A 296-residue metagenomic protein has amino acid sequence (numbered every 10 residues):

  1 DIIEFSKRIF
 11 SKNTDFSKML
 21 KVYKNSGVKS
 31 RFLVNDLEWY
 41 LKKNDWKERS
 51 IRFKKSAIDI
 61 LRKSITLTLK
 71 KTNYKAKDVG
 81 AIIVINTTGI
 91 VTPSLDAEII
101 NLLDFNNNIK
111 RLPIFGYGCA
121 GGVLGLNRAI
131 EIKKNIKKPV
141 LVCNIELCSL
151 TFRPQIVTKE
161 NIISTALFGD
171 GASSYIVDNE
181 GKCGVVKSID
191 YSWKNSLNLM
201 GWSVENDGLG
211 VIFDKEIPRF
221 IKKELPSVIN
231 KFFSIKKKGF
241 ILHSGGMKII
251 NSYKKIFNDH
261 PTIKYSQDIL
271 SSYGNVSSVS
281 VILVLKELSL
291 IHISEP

Functional and structural regions predicted by a protein language model:
D1-K55, P139, P154-K223, S227 (+1 more regions): Condensing-enzyme catalytic core mediating Claisen C-C bond formation in acyl metabolism
V28-K42, W46-F105, R111, G116 (+1 more regions): Conserved beta-ketoacyl condensing-enzyme motif
K29, L33, N86-K138, K255-L285: Conserved catalytic cysteine-centered active-site region of acyl-thioester-dependent Claisen-condensing enzymes
S56-T72, A172, R219-F233, V281-L288: Short, well-ordered amphipathic alpha-helical segments that serve as non-catalytic structural scaffolds within diverse
V91-E98, V142-I163, I189-N206, G245-K254 (+1 more regions): Active-site-adjacent elements of ketosynthase-type condensing enzymes
G201, P218-K222, P226-K231, I235-Y253 (+1 more regions): C-terminal nucleotide
I291-P296: Residue-level detector of conserved catalytic or cofactor/ligand-binding positions in enzyme active sites
